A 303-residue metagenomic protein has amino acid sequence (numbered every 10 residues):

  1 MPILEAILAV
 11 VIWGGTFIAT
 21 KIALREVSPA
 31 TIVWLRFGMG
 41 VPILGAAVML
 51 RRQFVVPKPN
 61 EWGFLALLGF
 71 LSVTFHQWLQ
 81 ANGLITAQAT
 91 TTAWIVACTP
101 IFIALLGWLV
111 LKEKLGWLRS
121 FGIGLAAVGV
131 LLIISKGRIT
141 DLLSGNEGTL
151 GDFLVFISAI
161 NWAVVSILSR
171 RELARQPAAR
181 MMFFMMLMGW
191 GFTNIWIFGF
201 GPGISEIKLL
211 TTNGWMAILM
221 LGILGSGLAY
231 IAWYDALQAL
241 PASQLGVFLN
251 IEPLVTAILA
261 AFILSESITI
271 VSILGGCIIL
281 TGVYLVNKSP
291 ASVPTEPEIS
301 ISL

Functional and structural regions predicted by a protein language model:
M1-L35, L143-R171, G191-I195, P297-L303: Glycine-/small-residue-enriched transmembrane alpha-helix faces in small-molecule transporters and effluxers
V11-I12, T16-F17, G45-V96, L132 (+1 more regions): Specific transmembrane alpha-helical segments of multi-pass solute transporters/efflux pumps, especially DMT/EamA
G15, I22, E26, G40-P57 (+6 more regions): Membrane-interface helix-cap regions at the ends of transmembrane helices in multi-pass membrane proteins
A23, I32, R36, G83 (+7 more regions): Hydrophobic/aromatic residues within transmembrane alpha-helices of multi-pass small-molecule transporters
E26-F75, F102, I160-L168, M182-P202 (+3 more regions): Transmembrane alpha-helices of multi-pass small-molecule transport proteins
T31-P42, S72, Q77-S120, S158 (+1 more regions): Specific alpha-helical transmembrane segments that line the substrate/conduction pathway and gating interfaces
V33-L35, Q77, T91-C98, L168-G191 (+1 more regions): Helix-helix packing/entry segments at the starts of transmembrane helices
L44, A66, L106, L115-G137 (+3 more regions): Hydrophobic transmembrane alpha-helices of multi-pass small-molecule transport proteins
